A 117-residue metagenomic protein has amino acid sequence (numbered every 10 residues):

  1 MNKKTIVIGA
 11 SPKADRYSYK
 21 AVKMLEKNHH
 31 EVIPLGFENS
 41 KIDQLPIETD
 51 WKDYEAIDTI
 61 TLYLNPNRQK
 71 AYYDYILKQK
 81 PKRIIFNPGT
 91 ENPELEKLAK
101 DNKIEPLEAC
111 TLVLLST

Functional and structural regions predicted by a protein language model:
M1-D58, K70-N87, E91-T117: Structural/interface elements that position substrates and couple domains in central-metabolism enzymes
L62-R68: Cofactor-cradling patches in redox/metallo enzymes
